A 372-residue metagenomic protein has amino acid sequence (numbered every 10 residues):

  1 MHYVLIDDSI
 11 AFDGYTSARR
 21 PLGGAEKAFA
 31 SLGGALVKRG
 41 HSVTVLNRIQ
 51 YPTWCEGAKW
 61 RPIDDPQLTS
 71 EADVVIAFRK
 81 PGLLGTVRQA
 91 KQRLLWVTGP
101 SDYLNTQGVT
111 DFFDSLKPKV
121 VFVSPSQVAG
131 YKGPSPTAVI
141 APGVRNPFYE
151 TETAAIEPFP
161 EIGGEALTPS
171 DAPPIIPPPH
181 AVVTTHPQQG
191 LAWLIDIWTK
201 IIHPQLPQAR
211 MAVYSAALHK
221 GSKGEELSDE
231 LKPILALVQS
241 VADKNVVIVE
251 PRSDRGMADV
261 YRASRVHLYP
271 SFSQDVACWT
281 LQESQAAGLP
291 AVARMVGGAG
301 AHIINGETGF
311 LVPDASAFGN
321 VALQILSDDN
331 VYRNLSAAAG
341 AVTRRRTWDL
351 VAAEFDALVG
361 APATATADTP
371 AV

Functional and structural regions predicted by a protein language model:
G130, V296-G306, F310-L311: Short acidic/histidine- and often glycine-rich active-site loop of Leloir-type glycosyltransferases that engages
E161-G190, I195-W198, A212: Conserved donor-binding/catalytic core segment of Leloir-type glycosyltransferases
E225-R252: Nucleotide-activated donor-binding/catalytic signature segment of Leloir-type glycosyltransferases, i.e., the conserved
P251, D259-S264: Short alpha-helical donor nucleotide-sugar binding micro-motif in glycosyltransferases
R262-V276: Acidic donor-binding loop of glycosyltransferase active sites
P290-A293: Short hydrophobic beta-strand element within catalytic cores of glycosyltransferases and related nucleotide-activated
N305-S316, Q324-N330: Conserved acidic donor-binding segment of nucleotide-sugar-dependent glycosyltransferases
V331-R345: A short, well-ordered alpha-helix in the C-terminal region of glycosyltransferases
